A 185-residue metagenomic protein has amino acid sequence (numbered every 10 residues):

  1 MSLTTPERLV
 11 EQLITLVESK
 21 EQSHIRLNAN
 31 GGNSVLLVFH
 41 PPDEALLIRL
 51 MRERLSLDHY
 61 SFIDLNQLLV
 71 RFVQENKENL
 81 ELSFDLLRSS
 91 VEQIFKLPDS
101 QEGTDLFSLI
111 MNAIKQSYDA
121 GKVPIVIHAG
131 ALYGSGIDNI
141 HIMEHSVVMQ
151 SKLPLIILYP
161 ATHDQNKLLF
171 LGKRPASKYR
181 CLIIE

Functional and structural regions predicted by a protein language model:
M1-S56: Glycine-rich P-loop/Walker A and Walker A-like loops and their local beta1-loop-alpha1 context in P-loop NTPases
S19, L36, L50-N66, D164-G172 (+1 more regions): An interfacial alpha-helical scaffold signature
G32-L37, D43, L50, K122 (+1 more regions): Extended, basic/helix-rich recognition subdomains
P42-L46, L69, L97-G103, G130-G136 (+1 more regions): Short acidic, S/G/P-rich loop/turn micro-motifs used as interaction or catalytic elements
A45-L50, F72-N76, G134-I140, N166-F170: A short acidic (Asp/Glu
I63-D105: Long, charge-dense
V91-D119, V123-I125: Internal catalytic-core helix/loop-beta-alpha segment that presents or stabilizes conserved functional determinants
G136-E185: Glycine-rich, aromatic-bearing surface loops/beta-hairpins
